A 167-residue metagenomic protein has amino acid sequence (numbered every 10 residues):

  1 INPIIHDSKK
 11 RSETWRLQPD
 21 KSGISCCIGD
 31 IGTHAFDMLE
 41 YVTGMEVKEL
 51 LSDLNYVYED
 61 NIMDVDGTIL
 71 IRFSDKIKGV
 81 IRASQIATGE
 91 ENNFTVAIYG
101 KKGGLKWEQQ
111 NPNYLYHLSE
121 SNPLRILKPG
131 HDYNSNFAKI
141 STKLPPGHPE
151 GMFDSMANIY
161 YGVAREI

Functional and structural regions predicted by a protein language model:
I1-N61, L115: Predominantly a Rossmann-like dinucleotide-binding segment in NAD(P)-dependent oxidoreductases
I4-H6, T88, L105-K106, Y114: Short, acidic Gly/Pro/Ser/Thr-rich loop/turn segments
I5-S8, S12-P19, C27-G29, D75 (+5 more regions): Residue-level signal for well-ordered alpha-helical segments
R16, Y41, E49, T68 (+3 more regions): C-terminal glycine/acidic-rich active-site capping loop/insertion
G23-I24, A83, H148-P149: Residue-level detector of alpha-helix boundaries and kinks
D37, G44-L50, V57-K78, A83-G103 (+1 more regions): Glycine-rich, aromatic-lined ligand/substrate-binding cores of catalytic and carbohydrate-binding domains
